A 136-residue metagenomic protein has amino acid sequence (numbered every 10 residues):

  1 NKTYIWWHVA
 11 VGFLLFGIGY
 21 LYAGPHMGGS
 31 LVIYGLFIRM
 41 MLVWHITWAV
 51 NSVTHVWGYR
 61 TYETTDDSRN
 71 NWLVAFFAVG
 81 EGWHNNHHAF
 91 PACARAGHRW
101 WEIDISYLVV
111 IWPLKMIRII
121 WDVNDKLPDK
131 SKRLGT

Functional and structural regions predicted by a protein language model:
N1-V79, L108, I120, D125-T136: Hydrophobic transmembrane alpha-helical segments that form the core helix bundle of multi-pass membrane enzymes
L73, W101-I117: Hydrophobic alpha-helical segments of integral membrane proteins, encompassing both true transmembrane helices
H87: Pseudouridine synthase
F90: Short, contiguous alpha-helical
A94, H98-E102: Membrane-proximal, cysteine-centered motifs at transmembrane boundaries in secretory-pathway and membrane proteins
